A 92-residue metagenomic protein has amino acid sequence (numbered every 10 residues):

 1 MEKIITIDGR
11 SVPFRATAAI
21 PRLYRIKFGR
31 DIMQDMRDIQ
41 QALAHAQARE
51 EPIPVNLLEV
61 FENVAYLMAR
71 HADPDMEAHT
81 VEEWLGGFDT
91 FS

Functional and structural regions predicted by a protein language model:
M1-F14, R30-E59, H71-S92: Charged interaction scaffolds used for protein-protein
R15-P21: A short, sequence-level motif marking secondary-structure junctions
P21-F28: N-terminal first-folded block
